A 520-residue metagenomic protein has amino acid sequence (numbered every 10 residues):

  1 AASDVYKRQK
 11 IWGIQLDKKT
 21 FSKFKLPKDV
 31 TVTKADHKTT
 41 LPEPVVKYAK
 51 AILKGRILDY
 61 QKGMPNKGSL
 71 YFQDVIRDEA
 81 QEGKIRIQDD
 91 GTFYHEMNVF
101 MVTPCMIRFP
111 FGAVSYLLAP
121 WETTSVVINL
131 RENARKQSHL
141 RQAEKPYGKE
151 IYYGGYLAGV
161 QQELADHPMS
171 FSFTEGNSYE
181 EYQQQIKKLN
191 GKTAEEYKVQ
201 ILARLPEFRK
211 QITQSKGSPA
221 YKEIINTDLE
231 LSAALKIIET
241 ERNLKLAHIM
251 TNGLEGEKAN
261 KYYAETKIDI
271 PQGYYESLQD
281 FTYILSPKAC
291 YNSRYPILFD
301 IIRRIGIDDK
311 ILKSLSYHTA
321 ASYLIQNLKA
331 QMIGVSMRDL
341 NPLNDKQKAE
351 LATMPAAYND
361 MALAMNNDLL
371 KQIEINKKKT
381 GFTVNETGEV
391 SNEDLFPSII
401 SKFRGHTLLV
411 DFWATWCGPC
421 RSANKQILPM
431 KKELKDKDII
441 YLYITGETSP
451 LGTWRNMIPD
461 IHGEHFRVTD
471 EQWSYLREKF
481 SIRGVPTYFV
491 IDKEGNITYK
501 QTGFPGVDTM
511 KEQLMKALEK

Functional and structural regions predicted by a protein language model:
S3-A220: A non-transmembrane, solvent-exposed segment enriched in polar/low-complexity residues
A119-E122, P397-S401, T407, K425-L428: Sequence context surrounding c-type heme c attachment/ligation sites in exported
E132-H406: Oxidative protein folding and maturation machinery
H406-L408, F412-W416, G484: Short pre-active-site segment immediately N-terminal to redox-active cysteine/selenocysteine motifs in thiol-based
H406-T407, N424-I444, K516-A517: Conserved helix-turn-beta segment immediately C-terminal to the redox Cys motif in thioredoxin-like folds
F412-P429: Conserved redox-active cysteine motifs that mediate thiol-disulfide chemistry, especially di-cysteine Cys-X(1-2)-Cys
K432-W473, E478, I482-V485: Conserved segment of the thioredoxin-like fold in thiol-based oxidoreductases
E471-M515: Thiol/disulfide oxidoreductase modules built on the thioredoxin-like
